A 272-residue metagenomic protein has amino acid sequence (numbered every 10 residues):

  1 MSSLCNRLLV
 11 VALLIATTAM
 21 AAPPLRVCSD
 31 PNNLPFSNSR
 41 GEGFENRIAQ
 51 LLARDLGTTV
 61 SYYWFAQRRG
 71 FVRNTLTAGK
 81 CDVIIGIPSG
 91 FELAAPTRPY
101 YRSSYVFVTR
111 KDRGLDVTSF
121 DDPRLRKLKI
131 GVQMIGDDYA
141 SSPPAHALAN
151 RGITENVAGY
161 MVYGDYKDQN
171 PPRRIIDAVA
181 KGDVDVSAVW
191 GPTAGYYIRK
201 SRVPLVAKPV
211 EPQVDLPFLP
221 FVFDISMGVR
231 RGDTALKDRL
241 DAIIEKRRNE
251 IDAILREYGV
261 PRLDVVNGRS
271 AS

Functional and structural regions predicted by a protein language model:
A16-T18: N-terminal signal peptide c-region/cleavage motif recognized by signal peptidases
A22-L93, D165-Q169, E257-R262: Extracytoplasmic small-molecule ligand-binding "clamshell" domains of the periplasmic binding protein/Venus flytrap
D30-N33, R102-Y105, G114, G159 (+2 more regions): Periplasmic-binding protein-like
P31-P35, S39-R54, F107, K111-N170 (+1 more regions): Bilobed "Venus flytrap"/periplasmic-binding protein-like clamshell domains and structurally analogous long
G43-D55, K111-G114, D121-Y139, L216-P261: Extended ligand-binding regions for polar small-molecule ligands
Q50, R54, S61-L125, I135-Y139 (+2 more regions): Acidic, polar ligand-binding/catalytic clefts
T58-T59, T77-G86, L128-K129, R174-I175 (+3 more regions): Alpha-to-beta junction loops
T59, F65, G136-Y163, D241-S272: Ligand-binding clefts/hinges and TM-proximal coupling segments of bilobed small-molecule sensing domains
